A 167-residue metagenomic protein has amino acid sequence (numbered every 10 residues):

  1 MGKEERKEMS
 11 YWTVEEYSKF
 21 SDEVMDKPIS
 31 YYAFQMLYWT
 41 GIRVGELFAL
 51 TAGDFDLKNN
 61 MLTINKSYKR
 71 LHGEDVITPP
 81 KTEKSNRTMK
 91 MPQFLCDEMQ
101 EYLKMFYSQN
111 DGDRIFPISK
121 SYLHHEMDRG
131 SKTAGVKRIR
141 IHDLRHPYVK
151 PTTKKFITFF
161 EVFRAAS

Functional and structural regions predicted by a protein language model:
M1-K3, I77-T82, F106-N110, K132: Short glycine/proline- and charge-enriched loop/turn segments that cap or connect secondary-structure elements
M1-V44, F48-L50, K58, F94 (+2 more regions): Basic, Lys/Arg- and aromatic-enriched nucleic-acid-binding interface segment
Y11-S18, S67-R70, P92-K137, Y148: Active-site/catalytic core of tyrosine-dependent DNA strand-transfer enzymes
E16, A49-E101: Conserved tyrosine-mediated DNA breakage-rejoining catalytic core shared by Y-recombinases
V24-M25, V76-N86, D113-S119, G135-D143: Short, contiguous acidic/charged loop-to-helix segments that flank catalytic cores in large enzymes
I29, Q35, W39, G45-E46 (+2 more regions): C-terminal catalytic core of tyrosine-transesterase DNA break-rejoin enzymes
S30-A33, K58, I64, G73-E74 (+3 more regions): Extended hydrophobic-aromatic, low-complexity segments
N59-I64, I115, R140, P151 (+1 more regions): Short functional hotspots where side chains directly engage DNA or cofactors
